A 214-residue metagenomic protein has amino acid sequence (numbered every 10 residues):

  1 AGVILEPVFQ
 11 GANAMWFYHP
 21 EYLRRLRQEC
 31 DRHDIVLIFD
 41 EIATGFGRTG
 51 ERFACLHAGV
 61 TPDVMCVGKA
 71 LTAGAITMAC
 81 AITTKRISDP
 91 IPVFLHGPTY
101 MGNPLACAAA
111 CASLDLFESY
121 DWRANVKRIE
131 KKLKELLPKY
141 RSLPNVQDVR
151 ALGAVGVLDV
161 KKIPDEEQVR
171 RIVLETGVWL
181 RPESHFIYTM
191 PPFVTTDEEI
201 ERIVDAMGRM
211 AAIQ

Functional and structural regions predicted by a protein language model:
A1-Q214: Conserved N-terminal phosphate-binding loop of PLP-dependent enzymes in the Aspartate aminotransferase
